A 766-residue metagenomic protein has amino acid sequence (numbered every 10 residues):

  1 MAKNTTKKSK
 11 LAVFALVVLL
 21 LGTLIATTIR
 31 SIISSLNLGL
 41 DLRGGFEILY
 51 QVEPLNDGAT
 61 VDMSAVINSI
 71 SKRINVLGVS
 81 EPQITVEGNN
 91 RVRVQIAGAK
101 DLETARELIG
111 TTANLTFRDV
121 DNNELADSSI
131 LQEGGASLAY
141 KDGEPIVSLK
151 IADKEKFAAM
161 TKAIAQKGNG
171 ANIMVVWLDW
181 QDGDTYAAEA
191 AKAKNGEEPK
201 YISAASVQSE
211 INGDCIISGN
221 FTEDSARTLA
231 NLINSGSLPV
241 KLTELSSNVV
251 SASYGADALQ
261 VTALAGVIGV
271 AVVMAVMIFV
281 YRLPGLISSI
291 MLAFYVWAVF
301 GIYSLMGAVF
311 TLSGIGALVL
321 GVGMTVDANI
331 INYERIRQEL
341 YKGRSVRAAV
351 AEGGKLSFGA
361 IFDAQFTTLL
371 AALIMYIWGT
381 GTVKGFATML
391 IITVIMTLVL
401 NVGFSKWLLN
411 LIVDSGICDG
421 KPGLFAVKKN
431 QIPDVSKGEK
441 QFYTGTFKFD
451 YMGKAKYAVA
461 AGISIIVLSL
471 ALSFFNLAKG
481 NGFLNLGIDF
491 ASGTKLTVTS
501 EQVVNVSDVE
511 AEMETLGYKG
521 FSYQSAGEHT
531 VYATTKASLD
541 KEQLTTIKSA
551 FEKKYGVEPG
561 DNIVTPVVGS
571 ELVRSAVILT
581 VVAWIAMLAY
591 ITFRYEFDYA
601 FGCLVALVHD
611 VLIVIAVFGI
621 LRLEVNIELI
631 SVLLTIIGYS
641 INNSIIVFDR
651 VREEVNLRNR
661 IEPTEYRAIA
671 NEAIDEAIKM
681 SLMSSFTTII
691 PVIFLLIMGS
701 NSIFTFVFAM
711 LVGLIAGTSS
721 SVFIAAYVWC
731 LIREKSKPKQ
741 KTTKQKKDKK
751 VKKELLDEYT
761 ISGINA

Functional and structural regions predicted by a protein language model:
M1-A766: A structural signal for conserved, well-ordered secondary-structure elements that form binding/interaction cores
